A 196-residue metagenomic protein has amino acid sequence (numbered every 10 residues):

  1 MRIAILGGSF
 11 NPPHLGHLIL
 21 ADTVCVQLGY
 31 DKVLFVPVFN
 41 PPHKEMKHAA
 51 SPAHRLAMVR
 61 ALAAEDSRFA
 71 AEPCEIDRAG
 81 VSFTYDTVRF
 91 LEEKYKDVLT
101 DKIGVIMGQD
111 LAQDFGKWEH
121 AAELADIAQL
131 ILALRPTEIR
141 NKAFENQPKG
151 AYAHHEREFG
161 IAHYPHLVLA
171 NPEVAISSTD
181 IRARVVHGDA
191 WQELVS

Functional and structural regions predicted by a protein language model:
M1-S196: Nucleotidyltransferase catalytic core that binds NTPs
